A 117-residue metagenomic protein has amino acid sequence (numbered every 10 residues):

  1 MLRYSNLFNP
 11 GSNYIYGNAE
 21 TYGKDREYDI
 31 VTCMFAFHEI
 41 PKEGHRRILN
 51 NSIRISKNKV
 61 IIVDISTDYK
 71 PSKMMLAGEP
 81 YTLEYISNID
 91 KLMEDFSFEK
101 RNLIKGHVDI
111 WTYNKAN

Functional and structural regions predicted by a protein language model:
M1-Y22: Class I SAM-dependent methyltransferase SAM/SAH-binding core
T32: A conserved beta-strand element that flanks and buttresses the S-adenosyl-L-methionine
A36: Hydrophobic adenine-recognition pocket in adenosine-nucleotide-binding enzymes
I40-N51, I55: A short, conserved alpha-helix within the catalytic core of class I
S56-T67: Conserved beta-strand signature within the Rossmann-like core of class I S-adenosyl-L-methionine
K73-D95: Conserved Class I S-adenosyl-L-methionine
S97-N117: Core SAM-dependent methyltransferase catalytic element
